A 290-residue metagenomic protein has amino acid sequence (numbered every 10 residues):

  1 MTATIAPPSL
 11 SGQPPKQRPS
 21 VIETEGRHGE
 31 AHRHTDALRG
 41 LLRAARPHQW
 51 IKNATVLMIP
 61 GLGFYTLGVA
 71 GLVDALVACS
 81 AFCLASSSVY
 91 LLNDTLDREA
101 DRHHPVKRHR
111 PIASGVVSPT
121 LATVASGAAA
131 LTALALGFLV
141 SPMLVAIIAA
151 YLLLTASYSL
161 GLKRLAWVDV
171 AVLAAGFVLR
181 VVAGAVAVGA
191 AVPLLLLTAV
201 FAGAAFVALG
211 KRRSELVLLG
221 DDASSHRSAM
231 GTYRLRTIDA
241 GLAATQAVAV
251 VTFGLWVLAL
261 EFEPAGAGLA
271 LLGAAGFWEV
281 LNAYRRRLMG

Functional and structural regions predicted by a protein language model:
T2-L42, L160, V178-G290: C-terminal membrane-associated helical module and adjoining short loops/tails
T2-R102, V116-A128: Topogenic membrane-insertion module of multi-pass membrane proteins
A54, M58, L76, S80-S87 (+6 more regions): Generic alpha-helical transmembrane segments of integral inner-membrane proteins, especially permease/transport modules
L62-L67, L134-V140, V251-E263: Juxtamembrane "helix exit" motif at the C-terminal ends of alpha-helical transmembrane segments in multi-pass membrane
A70-A75, P142-I148, A166-V168, A191-L197 (+1 more regions): Short, aromatic-rich membrane-interface segments at the entry and exit of alpha-helical transmembrane domains
A85-A113, L162, V168, L209-V217 (+1 more regions): Acidic (Asp/Glu-rich) catalytic motifs at the cytosolic membrane interface
R98, H103-I148, L194-A204, A240-T252: Multi-pass membrane catalytic core of lipid/isoprenoid biosynthesis enzymes
A166-G176: Cytoplasmic-side transmembrane-helix entry/capping segments in multi-pass membrane proteins
